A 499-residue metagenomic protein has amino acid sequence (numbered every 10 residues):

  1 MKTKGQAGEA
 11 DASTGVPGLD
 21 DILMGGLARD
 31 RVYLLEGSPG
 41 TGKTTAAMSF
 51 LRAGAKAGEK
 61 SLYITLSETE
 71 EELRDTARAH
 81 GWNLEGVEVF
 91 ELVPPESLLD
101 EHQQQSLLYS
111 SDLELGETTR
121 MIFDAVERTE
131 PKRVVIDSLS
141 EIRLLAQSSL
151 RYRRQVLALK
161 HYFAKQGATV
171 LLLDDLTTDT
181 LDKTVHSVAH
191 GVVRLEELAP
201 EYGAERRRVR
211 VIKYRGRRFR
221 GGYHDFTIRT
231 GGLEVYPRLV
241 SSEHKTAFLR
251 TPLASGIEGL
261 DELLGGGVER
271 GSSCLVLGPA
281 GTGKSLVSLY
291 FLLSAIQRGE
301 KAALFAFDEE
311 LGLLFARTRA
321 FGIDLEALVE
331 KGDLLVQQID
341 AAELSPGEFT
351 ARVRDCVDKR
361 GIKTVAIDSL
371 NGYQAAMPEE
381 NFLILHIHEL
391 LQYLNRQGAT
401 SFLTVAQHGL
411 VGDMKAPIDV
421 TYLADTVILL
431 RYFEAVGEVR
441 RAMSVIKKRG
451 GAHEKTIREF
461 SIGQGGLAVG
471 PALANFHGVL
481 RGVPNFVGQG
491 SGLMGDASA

Functional and structural regions predicted by a protein language model:
K2-A10, Q104, S111, T119 (+7 more regions): Conserved P-loop NTPase
V16-G26, G256-G267: Pre-Walker A adenine-sensing motif
G25-E91, L263-L325: Walker A/P-loop NTP-binding active-site region of P-loop NTPases, recognizing the glycine-rich GxxxxGKT/S
D30, A57-K60, E85, G167-A168 (+9 more regions): Short glycine-/polar-rich loops that comprise or flank the Walker A/P-loop and associated switch/sensor motifs
Y33, S106-V188, V192, E343-V427 (+1 more regions): P-loop NTPase motor core
E59-L144, E300-P378: Conserved inter-motif catalytic segment of the P-loop NTP-binding fold
S67-E71, A79, V93-L98, S140-I142 (+16 more regions): Conserved nucleotide-binding/hydrolysis micro-motifs of P-loop NTPases
S255, E262-G281, G332, I339 (+4 more regions): Flexible loop/N-cap segments at domain edges
